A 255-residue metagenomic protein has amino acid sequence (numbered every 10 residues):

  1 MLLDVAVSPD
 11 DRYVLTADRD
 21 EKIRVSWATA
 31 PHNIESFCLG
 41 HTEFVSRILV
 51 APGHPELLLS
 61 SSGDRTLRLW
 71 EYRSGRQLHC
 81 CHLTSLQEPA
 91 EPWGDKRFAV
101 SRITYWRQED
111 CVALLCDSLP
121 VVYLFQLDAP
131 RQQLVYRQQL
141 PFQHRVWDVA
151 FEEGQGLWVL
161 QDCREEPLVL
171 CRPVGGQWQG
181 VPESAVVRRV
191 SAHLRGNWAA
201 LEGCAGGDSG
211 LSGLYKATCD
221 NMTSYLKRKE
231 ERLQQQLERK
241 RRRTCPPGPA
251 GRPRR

Functional and structural regions predicted by a protein language model:
M1-A28: Fungal eukaryote-biased detector of long internal structured cores
A6-D11, L49-E56, T104-E109, F151-G154: Loop/turn segments within WD40 beta-propeller blades
V14, L57-L58, V112-A113: Acidic/hydrophobic-patterned starts of short beta strands in beta-sheet-rich repeat architectures
A17-D20, S61-D64, C116-S118, D162-C163: Conserved strand-to-loop turn within each blade of WD40 beta-propeller repeats
I23-W27, L67-W70, Y123-Q126, V169-R172: WD40-repeat beta-propellers
A28-P31, Y72-G75, D128-P130: Short loop/turn segments that connect beta-strands within beta-propeller blades
Q77-R255: Terminal intrinsically disordered, low-complexity extensions flanking WD-repeat/beta-propeller proteins
